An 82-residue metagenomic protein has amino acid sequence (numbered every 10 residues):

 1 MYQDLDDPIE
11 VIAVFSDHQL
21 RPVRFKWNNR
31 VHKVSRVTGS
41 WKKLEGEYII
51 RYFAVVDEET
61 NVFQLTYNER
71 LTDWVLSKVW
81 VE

Functional and structural regions predicted by a protein language model:
M1-E82: Cysteine-centric segments in proteins
